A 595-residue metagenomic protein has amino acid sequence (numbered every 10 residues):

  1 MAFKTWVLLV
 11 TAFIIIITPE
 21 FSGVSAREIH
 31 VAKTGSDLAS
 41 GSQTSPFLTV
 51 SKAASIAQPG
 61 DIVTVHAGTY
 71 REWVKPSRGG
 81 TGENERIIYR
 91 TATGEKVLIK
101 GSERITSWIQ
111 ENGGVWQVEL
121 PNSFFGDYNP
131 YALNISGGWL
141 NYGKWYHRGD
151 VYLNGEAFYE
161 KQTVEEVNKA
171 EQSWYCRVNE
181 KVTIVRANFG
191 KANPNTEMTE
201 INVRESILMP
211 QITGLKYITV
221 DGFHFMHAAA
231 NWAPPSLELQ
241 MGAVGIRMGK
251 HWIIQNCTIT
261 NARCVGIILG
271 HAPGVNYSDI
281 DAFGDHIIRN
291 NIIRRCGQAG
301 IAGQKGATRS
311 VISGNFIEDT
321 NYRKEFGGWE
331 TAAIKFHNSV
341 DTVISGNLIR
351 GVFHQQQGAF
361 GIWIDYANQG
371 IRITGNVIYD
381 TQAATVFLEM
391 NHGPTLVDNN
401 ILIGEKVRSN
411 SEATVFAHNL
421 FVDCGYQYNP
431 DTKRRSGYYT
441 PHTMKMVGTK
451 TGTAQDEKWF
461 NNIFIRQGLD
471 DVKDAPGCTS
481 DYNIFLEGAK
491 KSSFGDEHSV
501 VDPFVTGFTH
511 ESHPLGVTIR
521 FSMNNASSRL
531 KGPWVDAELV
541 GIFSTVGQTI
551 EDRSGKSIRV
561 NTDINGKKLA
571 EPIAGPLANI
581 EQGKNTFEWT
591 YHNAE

Functional and structural regions predicted by a protein language model:
M1-T5: Positively charged n-region of N-terminal signal peptides that target proteins for export
V7-E20: Bacterial N-terminal signal peptides
I15, A367, N565-K568: Alpha-helical hydrophobic packing sites
V24-A26: Boundary at the C-terminal end of the N-terminal hydrophobic targeting segment
E28-M248, I253-T258, V275-D279, M446-G448 (+3 more regions): Extracellular polysaccharide-degrading/modifying enzymes targeting complex plant/algal/animal polysaccharides
G82-N84, L208, A230-R247, T260-W534 (+1 more regions): Glycine- and acidic/polar-rich repeat regions and solenoidal domains
